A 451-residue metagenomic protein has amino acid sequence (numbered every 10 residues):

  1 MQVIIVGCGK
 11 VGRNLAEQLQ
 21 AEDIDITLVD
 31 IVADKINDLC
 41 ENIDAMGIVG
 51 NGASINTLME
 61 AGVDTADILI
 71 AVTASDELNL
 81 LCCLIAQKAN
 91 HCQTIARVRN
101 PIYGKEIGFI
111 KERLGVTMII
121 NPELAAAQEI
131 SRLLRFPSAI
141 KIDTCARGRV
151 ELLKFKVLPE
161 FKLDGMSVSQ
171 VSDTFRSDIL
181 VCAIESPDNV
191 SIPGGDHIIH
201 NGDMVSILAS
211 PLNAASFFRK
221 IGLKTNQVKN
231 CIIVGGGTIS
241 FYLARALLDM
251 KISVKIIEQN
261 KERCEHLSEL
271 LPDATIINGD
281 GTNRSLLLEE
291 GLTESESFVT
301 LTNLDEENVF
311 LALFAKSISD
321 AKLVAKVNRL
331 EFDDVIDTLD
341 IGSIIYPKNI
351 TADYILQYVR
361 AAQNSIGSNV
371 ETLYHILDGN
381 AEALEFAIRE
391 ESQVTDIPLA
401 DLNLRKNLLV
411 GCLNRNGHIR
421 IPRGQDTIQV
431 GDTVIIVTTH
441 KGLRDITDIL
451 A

Functional and structural regions predicted by a protein language model:
M1-A451: Cytosolic regulatory regions of ion transport systems
